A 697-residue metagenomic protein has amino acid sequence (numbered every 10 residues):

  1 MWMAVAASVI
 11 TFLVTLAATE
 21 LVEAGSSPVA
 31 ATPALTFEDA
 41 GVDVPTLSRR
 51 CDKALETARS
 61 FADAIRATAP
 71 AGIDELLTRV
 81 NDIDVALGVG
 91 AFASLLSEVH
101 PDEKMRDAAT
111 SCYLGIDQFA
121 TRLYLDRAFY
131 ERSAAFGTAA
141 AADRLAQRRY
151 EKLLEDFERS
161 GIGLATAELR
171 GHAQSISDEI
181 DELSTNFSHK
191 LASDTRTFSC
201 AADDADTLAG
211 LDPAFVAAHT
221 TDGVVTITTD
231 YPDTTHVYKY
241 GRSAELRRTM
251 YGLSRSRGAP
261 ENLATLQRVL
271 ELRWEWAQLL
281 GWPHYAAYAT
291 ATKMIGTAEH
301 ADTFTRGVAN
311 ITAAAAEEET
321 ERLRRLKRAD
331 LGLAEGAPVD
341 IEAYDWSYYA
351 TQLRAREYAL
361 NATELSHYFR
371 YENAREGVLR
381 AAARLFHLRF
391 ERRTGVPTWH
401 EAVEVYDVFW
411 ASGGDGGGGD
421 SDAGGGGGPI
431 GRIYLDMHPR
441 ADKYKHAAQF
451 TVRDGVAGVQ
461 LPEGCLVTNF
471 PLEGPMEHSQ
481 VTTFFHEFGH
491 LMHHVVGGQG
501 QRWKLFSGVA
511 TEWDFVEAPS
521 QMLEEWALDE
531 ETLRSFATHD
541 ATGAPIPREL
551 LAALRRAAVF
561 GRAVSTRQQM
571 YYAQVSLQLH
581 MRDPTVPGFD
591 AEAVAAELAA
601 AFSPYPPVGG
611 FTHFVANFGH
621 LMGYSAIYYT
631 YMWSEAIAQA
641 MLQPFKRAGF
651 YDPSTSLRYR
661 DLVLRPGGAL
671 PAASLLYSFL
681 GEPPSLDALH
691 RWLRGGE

Functional and structural regions predicted by a protein language model:
M1-T11: Classical eukaryotic N-terminal signal peptides for Sec-dependent ER targeting/secretion, especially the positively
T11-S26: N-terminal signal peptide
G25-A209, F645: N-terminal helix-rich structural modules
G25-P45, R49, G210, A214 (+12 more regions): C-terminal, non-catalytic "cap/extension" segments appended to globular domains
T32-T46, S94-C112, F136-H172, I227-L263 (+5 more regions): Short His/Asp/Glu-rich catalytic/ion-coordination signatures at enzyme active sites or charged loops
E56, S60, A64-A71, A86-V99 (+22 more regions): Intrinsically disordered or highly flexible coil/loop and linker segments, enriched in small and charged/polar residues
L145, R149-E151, G171, E179-T185 (+12 more regions): Active-site-proximal, well-structured secondary-structure segments within enzyme catalytic domains
F470-F485: Short pre-active-site segment immediately N-terminal to the catalytic Zn-binding motif
